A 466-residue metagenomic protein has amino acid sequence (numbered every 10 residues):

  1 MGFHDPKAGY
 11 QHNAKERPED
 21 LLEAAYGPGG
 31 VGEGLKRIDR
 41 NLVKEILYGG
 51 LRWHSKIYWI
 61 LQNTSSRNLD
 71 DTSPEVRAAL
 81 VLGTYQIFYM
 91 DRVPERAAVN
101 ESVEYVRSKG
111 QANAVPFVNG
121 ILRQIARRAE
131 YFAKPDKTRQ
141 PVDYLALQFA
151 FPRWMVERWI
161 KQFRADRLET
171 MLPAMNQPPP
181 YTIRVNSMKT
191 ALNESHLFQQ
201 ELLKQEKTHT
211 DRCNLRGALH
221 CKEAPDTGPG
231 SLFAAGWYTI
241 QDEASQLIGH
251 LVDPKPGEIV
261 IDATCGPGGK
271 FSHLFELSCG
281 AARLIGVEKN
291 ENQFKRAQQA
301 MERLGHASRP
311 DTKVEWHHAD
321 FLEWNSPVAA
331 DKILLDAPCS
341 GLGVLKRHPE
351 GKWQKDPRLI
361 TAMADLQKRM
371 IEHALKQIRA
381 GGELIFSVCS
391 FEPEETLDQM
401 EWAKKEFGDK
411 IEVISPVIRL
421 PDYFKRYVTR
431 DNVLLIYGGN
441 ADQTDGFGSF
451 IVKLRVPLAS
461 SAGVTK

Functional and structural regions predicted by a protein language model:
M1-K466: S-adenosylmethionine
